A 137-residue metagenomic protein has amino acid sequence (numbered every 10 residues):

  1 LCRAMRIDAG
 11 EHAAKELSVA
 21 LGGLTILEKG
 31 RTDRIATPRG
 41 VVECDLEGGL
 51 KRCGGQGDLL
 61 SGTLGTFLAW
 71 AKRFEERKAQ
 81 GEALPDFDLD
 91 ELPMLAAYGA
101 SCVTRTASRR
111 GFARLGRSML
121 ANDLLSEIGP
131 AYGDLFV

Functional and structural regions predicted by a protein language model:
L1-L46, G81-F87: Glycine-rich phosphate/dinucleotide-binding loop and adjoining beta-alpha-beta core of small-molecule
R6-H12, F74-Y98, L115-L120: Short, charged, surface-exposed loops that flank catalytic or proteolytic processing sites
H12-K15, S61-G62, T66, M94 (+3 more regions): Feature representing long, continuous alpha-helical segments
E28-G30, T37, L46, G57 (+3 more regions): Active-site proximal loops enriched in glycine and acidic residues that flank catalytic Cys/His/Asp and coordinate
E43-G55: Short pre-catalytic strand/loop immediately N-terminal to key active-site residues, enriched for Gly-Thr
G49, L68-K72, S108-R110: A structural preference for long, well-packed, hydrophobic secondary-structure segments
C53-L84, A97-C102: Short, small-residue alpha-helix embedded
R105-V137: Charged C-terminal helix
